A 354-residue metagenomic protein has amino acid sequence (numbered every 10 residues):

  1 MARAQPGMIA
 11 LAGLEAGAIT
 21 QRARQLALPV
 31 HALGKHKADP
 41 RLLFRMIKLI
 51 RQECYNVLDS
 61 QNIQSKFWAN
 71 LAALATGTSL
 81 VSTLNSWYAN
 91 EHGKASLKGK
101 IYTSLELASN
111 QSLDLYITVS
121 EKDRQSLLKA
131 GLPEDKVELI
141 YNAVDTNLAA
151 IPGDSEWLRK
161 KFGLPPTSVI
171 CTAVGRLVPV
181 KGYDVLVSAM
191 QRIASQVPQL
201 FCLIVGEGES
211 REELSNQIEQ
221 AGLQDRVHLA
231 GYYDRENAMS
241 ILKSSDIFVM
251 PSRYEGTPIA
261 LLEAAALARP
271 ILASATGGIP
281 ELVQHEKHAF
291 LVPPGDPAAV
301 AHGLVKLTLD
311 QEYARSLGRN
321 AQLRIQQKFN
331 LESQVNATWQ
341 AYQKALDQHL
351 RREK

Functional and structural regions predicted by a protein language model:
A10, P270-A273, V283: Short hydrophobic beta-strand element within catalytic cores of glycosyltransferases and related nucleotide-activated
A38-F44, S79-V81, A89-S112: Nucleotide-sugar donor phosphate/pyrophosphate-binding loop at the beta->alpha transition of glycosyltransferases
I50, Y232-Y233, S240-S245: Short alpha-helical donor nucleotide-sugar binding micro-motif in glycosyltransferases
K122, A143: Carbohydrate-associated surface elements
K160, A299, K306, Y313-K328 (+1 more regions): A short, well-ordered alpha-helix in the C-terminal region of glycosyltransferases
V169, A173-S195, C202, E209-S215 (+2 more regions): A conserved mid-protein helix/loop that constitutes part of the nucleotide-sugar donor-binding site
R253: Aromatic "clamp/platform" in nucleotide-sugar-dependent glycosyltransferases that forms part of the donor/acceptor
H285-E286, F290-P297, K306-Q311: Conserved acidic donor-binding segment of nucleotide-sugar-dependent glycosyltransferases
